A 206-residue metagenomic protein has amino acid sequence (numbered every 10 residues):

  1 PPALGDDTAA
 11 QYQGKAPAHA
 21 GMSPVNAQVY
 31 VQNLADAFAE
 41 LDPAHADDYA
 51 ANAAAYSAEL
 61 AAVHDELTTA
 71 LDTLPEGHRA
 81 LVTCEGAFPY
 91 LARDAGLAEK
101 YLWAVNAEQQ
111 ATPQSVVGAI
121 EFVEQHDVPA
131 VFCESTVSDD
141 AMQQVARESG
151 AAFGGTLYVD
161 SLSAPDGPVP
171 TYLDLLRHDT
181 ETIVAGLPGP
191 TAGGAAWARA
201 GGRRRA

Functional and structural regions predicted by a protein language model:
P1-A206: Extracytoplasmic metal-acquisition and chelation regions
